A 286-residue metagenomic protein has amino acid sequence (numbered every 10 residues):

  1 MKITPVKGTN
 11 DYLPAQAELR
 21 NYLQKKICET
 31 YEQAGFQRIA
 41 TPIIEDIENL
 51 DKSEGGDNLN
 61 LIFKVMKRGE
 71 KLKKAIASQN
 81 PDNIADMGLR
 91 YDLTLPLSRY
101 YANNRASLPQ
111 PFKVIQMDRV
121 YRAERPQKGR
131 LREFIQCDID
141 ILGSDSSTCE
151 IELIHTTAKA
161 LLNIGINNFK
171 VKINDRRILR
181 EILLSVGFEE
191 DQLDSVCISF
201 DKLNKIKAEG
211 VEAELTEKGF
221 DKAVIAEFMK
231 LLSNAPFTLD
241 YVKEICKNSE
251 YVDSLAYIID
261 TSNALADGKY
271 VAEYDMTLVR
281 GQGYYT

Functional and structural regions predicted by a protein language model:
M1-Y91, L95, I151-I154, K172: TRNA-binding/sensing appendages of the translation machinery
Q16-F36, E45-D46, P81-I84, D92-L108 (+2 more regions): Positively charged, Gly/Ser-enriched RNA/tRNA-binding surfaces
I44, N174, V196, F228: Residue-level "edge-of-site" marker
I47-E48, R177-I178, S199: Short secondary-structure capping/turn micro-motifs that flank functional sites
E54, R180-E190, G283-T286: Short glycine/threonine-rich loop-to-helix capping motif typified by GTGT followed within a few residues by an Asp-Pro
N58-K74, G187-V211, L215: Acidic, His- and aromatic-enriched active-site or binding-groove loops in soluble protein domains that engage sugars
K170-I182: Glycine-rich, mobile lid/loop segments that gate access to catalytic sites or pores
